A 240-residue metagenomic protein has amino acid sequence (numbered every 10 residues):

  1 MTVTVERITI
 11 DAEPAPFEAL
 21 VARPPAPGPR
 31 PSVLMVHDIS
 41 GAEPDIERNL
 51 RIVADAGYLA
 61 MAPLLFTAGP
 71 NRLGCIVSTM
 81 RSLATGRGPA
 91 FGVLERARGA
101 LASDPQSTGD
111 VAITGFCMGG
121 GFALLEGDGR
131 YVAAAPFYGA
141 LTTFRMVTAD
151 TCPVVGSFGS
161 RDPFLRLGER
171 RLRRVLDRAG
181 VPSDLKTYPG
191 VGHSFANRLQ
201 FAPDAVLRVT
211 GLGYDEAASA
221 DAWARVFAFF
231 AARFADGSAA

Functional and structural regions predicted by a protein language model:
M1-A240: N-terminal cap/leader regions of alpha/beta-hydrolase-fold enzymes, predominantly small-molecule hydrolases
